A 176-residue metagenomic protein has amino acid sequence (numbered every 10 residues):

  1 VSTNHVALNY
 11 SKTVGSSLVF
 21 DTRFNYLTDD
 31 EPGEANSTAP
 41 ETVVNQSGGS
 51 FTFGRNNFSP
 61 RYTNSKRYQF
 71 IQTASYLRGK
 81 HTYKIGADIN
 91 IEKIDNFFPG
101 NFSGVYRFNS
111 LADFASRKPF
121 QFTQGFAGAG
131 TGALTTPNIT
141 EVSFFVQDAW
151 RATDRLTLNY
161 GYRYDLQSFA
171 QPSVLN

Functional and structural regions predicted by a protein language model:
V1-N176: Short acidic-glycine motifs
